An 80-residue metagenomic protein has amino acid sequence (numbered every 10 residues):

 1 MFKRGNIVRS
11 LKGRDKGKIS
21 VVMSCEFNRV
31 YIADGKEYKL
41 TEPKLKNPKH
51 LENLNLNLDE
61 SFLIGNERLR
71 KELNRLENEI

Functional and structural regions predicted by a protein language model:
M1-R4, L11-K12, V21-I80: Ferredoxin-like alpha/beta domains used as RNA- or RNAP-binding modules
K16-K18: Short N-terminal binding/cap micro-motifs at the start of the first secondary-structure element
